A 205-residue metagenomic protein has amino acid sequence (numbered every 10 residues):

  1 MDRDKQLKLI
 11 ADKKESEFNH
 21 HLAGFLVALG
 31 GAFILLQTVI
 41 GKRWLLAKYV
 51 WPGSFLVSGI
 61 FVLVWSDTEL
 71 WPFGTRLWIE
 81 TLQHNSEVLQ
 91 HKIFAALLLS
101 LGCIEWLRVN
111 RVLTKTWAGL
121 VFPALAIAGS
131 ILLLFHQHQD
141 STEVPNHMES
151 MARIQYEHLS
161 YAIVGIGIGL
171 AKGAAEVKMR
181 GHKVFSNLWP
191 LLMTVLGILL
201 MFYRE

Functional and structural regions predicted by a protein language model:
M1-L70: N-terminal topogenic module of multi-pass integral membrane proteins
L9-H21, I79-I93, H147-S160: Short aromatic-rich membrane-water interface segments that cap or initiate transmembrane helices in multi-pass membrane
A23-I34, Q90-W106, S160-G173, M193-T194: Hydrophobic cores of alpha-helical transmembrane segments in multi-pass inner/ER membrane proteins, independent
A32-Y49, L70-G74, E105-L120, H138-H147 (+1 more regions): Juxtamembrane membrane-water interface segments of multi-pass membrane proteins, especially cytoplasmic-side
K48-F61, T116-L132, S186-I198: Transmembrane alpha-helical segments of multi-pass membrane proteins
S58-C103, L134-T142: Membrane-interface helix-loop-helix modules in multi-pass inner-membrane proteins
A126, L132-I163, G169-K172: Generic multipass alpha-helical transmembrane bundles of integral membrane proteins
L199-E205: Juxtamembrane boundary at the C-terminal end of a transmembrane helix
